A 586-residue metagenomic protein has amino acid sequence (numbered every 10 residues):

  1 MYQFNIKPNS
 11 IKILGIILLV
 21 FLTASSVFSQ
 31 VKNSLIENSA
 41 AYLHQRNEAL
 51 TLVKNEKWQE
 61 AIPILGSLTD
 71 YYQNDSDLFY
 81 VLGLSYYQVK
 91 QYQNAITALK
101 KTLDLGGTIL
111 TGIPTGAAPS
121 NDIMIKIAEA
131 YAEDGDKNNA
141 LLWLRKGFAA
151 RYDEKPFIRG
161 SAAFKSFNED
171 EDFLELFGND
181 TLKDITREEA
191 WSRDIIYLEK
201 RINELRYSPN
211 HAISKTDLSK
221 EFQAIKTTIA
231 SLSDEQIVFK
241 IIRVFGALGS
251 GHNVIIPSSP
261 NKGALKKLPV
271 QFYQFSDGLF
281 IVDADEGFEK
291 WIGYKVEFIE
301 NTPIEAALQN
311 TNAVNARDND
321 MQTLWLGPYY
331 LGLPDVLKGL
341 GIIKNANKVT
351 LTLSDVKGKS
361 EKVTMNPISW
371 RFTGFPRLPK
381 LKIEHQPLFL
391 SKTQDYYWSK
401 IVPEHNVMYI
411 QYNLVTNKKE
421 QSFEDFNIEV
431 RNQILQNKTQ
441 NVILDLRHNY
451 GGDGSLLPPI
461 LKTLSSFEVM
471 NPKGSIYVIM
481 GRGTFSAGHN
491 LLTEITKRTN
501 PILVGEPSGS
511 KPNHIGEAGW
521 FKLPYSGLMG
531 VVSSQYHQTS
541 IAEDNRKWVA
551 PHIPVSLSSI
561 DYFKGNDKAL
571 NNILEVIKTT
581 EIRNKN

Functional and structural regions predicted by a protein language model:
N33, Q88, E133, K146-Y152 (+6 more regions): Flexible, low-complexity junctional segments that flank or bridge functional domains
A40-Y72: Alpha-helical segment of the N-proximal tetratricopeptide repeat
E188, S192-I196, D355-S360, P387-N586: C-terminal "post-core" interaction segments
